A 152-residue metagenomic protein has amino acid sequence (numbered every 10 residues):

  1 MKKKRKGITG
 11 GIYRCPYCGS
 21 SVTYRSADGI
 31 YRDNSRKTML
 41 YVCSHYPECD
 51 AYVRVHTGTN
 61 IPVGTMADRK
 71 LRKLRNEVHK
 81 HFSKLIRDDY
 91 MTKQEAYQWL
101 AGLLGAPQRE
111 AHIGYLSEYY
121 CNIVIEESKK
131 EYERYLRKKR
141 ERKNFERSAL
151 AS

Functional and structural regions predicted by a protein language model:
M1-G11, D33-K37: Short, flexible, mixed-charge glycine/proline-rich loop motifs that serve as phosphate/nucleic-acid-contacting
R14-G19, Y41-H45: Cys/His/Pro-rich metal-binding microdomains
C18-N34: Short recognition patches in nucleic-acid-associated and regulatory proteins
Y24-G29, V53-N60: Short Cys/His-rich "knuckle" micro-motifs
R32-H56: Cysteine-rich micro-motifs
G58-Q94: Extended interfacial segments that mediate partner engagement and assembly in macromolecular machines
E110-K130: Chromatin/DNA-recognition segments of nuclear transcriptional regulators
E131-S152: Long C-terminal interaction/binding lobes of large macromolecular proteins
